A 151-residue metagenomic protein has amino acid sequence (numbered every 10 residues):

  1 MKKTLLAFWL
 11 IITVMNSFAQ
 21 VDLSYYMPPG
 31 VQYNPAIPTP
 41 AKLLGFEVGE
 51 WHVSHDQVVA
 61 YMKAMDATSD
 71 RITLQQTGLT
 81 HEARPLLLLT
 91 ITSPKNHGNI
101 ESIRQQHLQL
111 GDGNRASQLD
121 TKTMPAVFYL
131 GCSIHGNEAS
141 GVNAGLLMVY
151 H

Functional and structural regions predicted by a protein language model:
L5, F18-H151: M14 metallocarboxypeptidase catalytic domain recognition
L5-I12: Sec-dependent signal peptide hydrophobic core
V14-N16: N-terminal signal peptide c-region/cleavage motif recognized by signal peptidases
